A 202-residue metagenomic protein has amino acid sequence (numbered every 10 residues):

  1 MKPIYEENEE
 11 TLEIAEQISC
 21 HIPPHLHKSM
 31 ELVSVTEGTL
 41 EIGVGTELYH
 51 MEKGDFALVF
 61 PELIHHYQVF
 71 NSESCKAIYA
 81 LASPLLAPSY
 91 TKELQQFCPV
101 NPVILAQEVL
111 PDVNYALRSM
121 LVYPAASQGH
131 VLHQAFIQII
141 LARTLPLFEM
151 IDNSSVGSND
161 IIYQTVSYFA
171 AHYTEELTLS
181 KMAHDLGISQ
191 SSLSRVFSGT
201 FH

Functional and structural regions predicted by a protein language model:
M1-A15, V59-Q128, L141-M150: A hydrophobic/aromatic-rich effector-binding and dimerization subdomain of bacterial HTH-type transcriptional regulators
M1-F56, L63, N71: Generic protein-terminus/edge-of-domain signal
G38, D112-A126, I161-H172: Solvent-exposed, amphipathic alpha-helical segments
L110, N153-L177, K181-L186: A short, Lys/Arg-enriched amphipathic alpha-helix from helix-turn-helix/homeodomain DNA-binding modules
Y123-I139, V156-N159: All-alpha amphipathic helical-bundle segments outside canonical DNA-binding/catalytic cores that form hydrophobic
Q138, A142, D160-Y163, S167 (+4 more regions): Generic detection of well-ordered alpha-helical segments
E176-H202: Basic/polar phosphate-binding segments, predominantly the helix-turn-helix DNA-binding elements of transcriptional
